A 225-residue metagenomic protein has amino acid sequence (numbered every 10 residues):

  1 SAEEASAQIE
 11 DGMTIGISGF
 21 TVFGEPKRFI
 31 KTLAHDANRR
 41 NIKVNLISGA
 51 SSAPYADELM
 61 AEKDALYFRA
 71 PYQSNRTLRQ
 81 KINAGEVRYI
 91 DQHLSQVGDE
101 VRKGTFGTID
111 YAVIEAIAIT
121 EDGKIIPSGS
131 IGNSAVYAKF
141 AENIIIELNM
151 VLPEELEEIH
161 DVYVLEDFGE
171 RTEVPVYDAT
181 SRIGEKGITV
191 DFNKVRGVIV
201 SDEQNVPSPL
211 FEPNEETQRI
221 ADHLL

Functional and structural regions predicted by a protein language model:
S1-L225: Conserved alpha/beta enzyme-core scaffold
